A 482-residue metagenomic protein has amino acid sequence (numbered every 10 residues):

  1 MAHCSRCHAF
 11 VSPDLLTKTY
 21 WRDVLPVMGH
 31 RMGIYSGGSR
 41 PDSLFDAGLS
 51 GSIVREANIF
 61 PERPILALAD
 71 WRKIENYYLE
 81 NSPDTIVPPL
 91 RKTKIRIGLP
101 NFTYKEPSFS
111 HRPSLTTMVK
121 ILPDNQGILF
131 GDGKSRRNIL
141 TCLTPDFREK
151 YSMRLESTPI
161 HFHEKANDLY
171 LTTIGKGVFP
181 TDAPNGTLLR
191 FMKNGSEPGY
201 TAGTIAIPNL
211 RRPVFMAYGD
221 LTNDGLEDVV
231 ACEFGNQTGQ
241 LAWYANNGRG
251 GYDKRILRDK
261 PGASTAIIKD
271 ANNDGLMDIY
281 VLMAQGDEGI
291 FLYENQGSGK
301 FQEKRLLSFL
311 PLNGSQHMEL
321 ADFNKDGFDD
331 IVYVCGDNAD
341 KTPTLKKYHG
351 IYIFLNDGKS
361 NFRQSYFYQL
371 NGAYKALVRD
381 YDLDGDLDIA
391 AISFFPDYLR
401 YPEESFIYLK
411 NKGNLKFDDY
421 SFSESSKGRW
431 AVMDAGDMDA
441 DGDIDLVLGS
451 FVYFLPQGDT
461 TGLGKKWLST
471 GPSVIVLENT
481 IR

Functional and structural regions predicted by a protein language model:
H3-R482: Beta-propeller-forming repeat regions
